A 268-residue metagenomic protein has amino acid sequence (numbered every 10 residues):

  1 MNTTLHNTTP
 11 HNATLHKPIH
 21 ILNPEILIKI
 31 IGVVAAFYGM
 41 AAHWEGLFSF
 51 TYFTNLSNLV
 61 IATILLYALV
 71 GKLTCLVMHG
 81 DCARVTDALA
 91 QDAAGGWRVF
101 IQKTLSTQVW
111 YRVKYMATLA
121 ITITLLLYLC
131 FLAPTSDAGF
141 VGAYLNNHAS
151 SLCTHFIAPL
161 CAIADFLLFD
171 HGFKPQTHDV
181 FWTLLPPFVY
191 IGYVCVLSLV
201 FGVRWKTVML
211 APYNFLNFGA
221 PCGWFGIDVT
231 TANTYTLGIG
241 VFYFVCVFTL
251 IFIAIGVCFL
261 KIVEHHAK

Functional and structural regions predicted by a protein language model:
N2, H11-I21, C75-W110, A267-K268: Membrane-interfacial, low-structure loops and terminal tails that flank and connect transmembrane helices in multi-pass
P24-G39, T118-L119: Alpha-helical transmembrane segments
A41-L47, C130-G142, L199-G202: Juxtamembrane "helix-exit" motif on the non-cytosolic side of transmembrane helices
F48-N55, A138-C153, P175-D179: Non-cytosolic membrane-interface motifs at loop->transmembrane helix junctions
A120-I121, F181-G202: Hydrophobic alpha-helical membrane-insertion segments
H148-L160, V245-C246: Membrane-interface loop-to-helix entry segments
I157-P175: Alpha-helical transmembrane segments in multipass membrane proteins, preferentially the mid-helix core
F201, K206-E264: Membrane-interface transmembrane-helix boundary segments in multi-pass integral membrane proteins
